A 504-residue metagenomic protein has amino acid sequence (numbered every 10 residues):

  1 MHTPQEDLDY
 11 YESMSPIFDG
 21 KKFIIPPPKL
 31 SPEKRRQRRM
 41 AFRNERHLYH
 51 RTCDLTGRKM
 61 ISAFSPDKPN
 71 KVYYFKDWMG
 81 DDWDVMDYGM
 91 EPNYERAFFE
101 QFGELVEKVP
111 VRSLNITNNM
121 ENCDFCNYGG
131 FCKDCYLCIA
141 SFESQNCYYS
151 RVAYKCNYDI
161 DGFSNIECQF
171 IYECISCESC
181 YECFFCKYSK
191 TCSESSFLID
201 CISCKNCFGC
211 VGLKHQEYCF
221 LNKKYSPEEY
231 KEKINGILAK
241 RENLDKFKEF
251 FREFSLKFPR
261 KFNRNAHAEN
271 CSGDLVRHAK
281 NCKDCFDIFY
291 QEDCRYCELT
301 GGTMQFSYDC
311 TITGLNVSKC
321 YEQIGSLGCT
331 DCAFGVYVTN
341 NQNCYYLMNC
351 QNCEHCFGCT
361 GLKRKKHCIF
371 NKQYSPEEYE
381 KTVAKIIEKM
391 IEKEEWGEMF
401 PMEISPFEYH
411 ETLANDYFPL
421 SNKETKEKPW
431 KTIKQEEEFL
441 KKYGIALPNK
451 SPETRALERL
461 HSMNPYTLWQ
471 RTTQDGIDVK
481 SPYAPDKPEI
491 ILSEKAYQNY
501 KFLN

Functional and structural regions predicted by a protein language model:
M1-N504: Long, distal/terminal scaffolding or interaction modules with repetitive or compositionally biased sequence
